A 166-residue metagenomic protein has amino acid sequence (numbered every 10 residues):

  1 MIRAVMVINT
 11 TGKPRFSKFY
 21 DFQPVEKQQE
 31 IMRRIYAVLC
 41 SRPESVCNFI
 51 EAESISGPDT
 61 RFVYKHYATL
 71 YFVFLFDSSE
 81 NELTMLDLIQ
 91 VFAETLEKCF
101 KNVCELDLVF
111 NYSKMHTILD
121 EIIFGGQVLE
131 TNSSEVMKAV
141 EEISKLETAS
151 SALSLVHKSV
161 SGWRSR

Functional and structural regions predicted by a protein language model:
M1-R166: Acidic, low-complexity cytosolic segments
